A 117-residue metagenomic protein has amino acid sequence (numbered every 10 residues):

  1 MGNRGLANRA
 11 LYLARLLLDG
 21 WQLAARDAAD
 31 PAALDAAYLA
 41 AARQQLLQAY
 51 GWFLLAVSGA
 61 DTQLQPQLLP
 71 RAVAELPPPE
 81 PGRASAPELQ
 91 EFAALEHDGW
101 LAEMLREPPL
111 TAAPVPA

Functional and structural regions predicted by a protein language model:
M1-A37: Charged alpha-helical initiation segments
N8-L11, R15, R43-Y50, L105 (+1 more regions): Generic structural concept
Q22, Q44-Q48, Q63-Q67, Q90: Residue-identity detector for glutamine
L23-D30, L54-V73: Short acidic alpha-helical/loop segments enriched in Asp/Glu that coordinate divalent cations
D35-A40, P77: Short, glycine/alanine-rich amphipathic alpha-helical segment that often forms an alpha-turn-alpha hairpin
Y38-S58: Short, hydrophobic, well-ordered secondary-structure elements
V73-A117: Acidic, Ser/Thr/Gly/Pro-rich intrinsically disordered interaction regions
